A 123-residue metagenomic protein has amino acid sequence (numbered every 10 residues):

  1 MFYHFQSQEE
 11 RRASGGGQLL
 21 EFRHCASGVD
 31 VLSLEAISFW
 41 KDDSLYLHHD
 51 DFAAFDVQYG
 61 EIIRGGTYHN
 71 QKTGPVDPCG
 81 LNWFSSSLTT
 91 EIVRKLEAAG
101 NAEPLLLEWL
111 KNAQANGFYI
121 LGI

Functional and structural regions predicted by a protein language model:
M1-I123: Acidic (Asp/Glu-rich) sequence patches and key acidic residues that form negatively charged surfaces used
